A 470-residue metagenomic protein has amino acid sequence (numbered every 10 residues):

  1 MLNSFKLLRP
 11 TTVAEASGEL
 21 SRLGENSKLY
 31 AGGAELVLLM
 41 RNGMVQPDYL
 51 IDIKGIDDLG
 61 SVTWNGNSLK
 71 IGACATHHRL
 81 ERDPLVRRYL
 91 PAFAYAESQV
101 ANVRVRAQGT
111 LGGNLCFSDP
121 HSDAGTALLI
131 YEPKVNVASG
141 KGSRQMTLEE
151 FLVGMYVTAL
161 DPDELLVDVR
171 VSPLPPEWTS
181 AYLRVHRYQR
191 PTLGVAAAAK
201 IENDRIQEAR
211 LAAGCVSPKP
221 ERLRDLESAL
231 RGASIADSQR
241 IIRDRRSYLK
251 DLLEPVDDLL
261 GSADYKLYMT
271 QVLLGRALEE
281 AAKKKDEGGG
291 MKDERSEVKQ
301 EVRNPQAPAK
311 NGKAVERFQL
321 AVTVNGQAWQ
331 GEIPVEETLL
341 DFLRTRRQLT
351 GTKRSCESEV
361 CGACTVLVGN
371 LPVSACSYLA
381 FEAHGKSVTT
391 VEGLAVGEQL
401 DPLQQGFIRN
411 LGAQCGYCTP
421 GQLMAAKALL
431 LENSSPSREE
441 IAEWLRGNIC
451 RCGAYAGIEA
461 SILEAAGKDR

Functional and structural regions predicted by a protein language model:
M1-T323, A328, A363-P372, G412 (+3 more regions): C-terminal structural segment of proteins
R9-P10, W64, I333, R354 (+1 more regions): Conserved strand-loop elements at the edges of beta-sheets that form or border functional pockets
T76, E336-F342, L367, L379: Short, structural beta-strand-to-alpha-helix junction motif
N102-T110, E254, D341-V360, G393-Y417 (+1 more regions): Immediate flanking context of iron-sulfur cluster ligation sites
G312-A314, C356, A380: Replace "in large, NTP-powered and nucleic-acid-processing enzymes" with "in large, NTP-powered factors and other
Q327-V335: Short, contiguous acidic and Ser/Thr-rich linear segments
A363-L394, E398-L403: Helix-adjacent hinge/juxtasegments
T419-Q422: Transmembrane helix boundary and interhelical junction motifs in multipass membrane proteins
